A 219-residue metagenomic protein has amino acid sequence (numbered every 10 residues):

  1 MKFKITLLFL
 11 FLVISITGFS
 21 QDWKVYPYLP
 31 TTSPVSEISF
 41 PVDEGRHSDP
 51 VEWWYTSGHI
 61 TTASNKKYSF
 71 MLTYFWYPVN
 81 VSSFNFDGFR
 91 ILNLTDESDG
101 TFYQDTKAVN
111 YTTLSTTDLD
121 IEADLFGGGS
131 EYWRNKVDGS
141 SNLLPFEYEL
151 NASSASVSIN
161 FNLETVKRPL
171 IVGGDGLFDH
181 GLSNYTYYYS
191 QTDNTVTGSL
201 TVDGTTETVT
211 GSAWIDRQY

Functional and structural regions predicted by a protein language model:
M1-I5: Positively charged n-region of N-terminal signal peptides that target proteins for export
T6-L10: Sec-dependent N-terminal signal peptides
F11-F19: Hydrophobic h-region of N-terminal signal peptides that target proteins for export in Gram-negative bacteria
Q21-Y219: Targeting-peptide/extracellular-domain and disordered-appendage signature
